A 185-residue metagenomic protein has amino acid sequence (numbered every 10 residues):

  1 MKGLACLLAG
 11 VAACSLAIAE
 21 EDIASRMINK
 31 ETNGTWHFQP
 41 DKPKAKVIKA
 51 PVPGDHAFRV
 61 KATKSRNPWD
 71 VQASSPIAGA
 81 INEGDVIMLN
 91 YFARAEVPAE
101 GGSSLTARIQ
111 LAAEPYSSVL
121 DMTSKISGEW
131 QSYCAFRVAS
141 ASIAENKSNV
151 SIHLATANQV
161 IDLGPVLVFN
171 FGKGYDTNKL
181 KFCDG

Functional and structural regions predicted by a protein language model:
M1-L7: Bacterial N-terminal signal peptides that target proteins for export
L8-I18: Hydrophobic h-region of N-terminal signal peptides that target proteins for export in Gram-negative bacteria
L16-G185: Extracellular and organelle-lumenal recognition/adhesion modules and their flexible linkers in secreted
